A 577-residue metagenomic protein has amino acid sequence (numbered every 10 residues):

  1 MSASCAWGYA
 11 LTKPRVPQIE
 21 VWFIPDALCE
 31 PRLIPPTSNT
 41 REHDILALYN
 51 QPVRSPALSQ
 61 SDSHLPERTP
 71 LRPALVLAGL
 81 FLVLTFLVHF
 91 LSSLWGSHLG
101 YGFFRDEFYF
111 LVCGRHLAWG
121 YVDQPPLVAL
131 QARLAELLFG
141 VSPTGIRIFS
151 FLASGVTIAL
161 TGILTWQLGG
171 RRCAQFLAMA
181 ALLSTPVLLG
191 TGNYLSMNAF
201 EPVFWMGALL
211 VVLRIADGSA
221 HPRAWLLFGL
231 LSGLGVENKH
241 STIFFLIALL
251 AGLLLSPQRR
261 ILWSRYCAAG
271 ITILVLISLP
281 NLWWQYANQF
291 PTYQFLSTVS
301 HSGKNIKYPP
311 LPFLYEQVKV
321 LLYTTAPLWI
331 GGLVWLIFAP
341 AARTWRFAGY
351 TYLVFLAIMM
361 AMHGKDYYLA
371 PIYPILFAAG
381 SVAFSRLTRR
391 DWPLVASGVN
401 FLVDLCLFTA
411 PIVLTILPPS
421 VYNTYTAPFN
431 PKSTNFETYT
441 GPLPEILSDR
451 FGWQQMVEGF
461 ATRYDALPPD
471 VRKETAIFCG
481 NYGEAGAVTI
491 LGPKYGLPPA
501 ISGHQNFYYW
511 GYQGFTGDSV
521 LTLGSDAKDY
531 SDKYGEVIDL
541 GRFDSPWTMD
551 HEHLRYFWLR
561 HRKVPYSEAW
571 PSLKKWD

Functional and structural regions predicted by a protein language model:
D44-L91, A269, I273: Start-transfer (signal-anchor) and selected internal transmembrane alpha helices of multi-pass inner/ER membrane
T85-F86, A178-P186, G190, S232 (+2 more regions): Short helix- or helix-capping micro-motifs that position conserved polar/aromatic residues at function-defining sites
I148-G169, G207, V211: Transmembrane-helix motifs of polytopic, lipid-linked glycan transferases
W166, A208-W225, G332-A341: Membrane-interface transmembrane helices that cradle and orient dolichyl/undecaprenyl
V187, N193-E201: Short acidic/glycine- and proline-prone juxtamembrane loop motifs at membrane-interface regions of multi-pass membrane
V211-G233, S264-A268, T272, Y350: Short hydrophobic alpha-helices at membrane interfaces in multi-pass membrane enzymes
L234, I243-W345, M359, A410-S420: Transmembrane-lumen/periplasm boundary regions of multi-pass, lipid-linked membrane glycan transferases
R386-T426: Signature aromatic-anchored transmembrane alpha helix within multi-pass, membrane-resident enzymes that catalyze glycan
